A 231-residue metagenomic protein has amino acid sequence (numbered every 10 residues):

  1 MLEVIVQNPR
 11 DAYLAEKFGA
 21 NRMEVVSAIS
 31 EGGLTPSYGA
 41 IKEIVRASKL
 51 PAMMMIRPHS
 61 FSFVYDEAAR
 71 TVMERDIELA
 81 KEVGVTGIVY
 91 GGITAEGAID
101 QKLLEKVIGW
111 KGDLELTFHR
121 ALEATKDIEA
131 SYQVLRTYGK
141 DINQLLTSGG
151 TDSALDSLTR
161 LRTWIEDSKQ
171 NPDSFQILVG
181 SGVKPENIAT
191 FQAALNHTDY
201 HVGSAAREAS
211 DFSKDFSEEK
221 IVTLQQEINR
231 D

Functional and structural regions predicted by a protein language model:
L2-V6, M23-V25, A52-I56, I88-Y90 (+4 more regions): Hydrophobic faces of well-ordered beta-strands that scaffold small-molecule active sites in alpha/beta enzyme cores
N8-R10, I29, P58-S60, T94 (+4 more regions): Active-site-proximal loop/turn and secondary-structure-junction residues that shape catalytic pockets, frequently
P9-D11, A20-R22, L34, I41-K102: Active-site beta->alpha loop and helix N-cap motifs at the rims of alpha/beta catalytic domains
R10-L14, V64-D76, E123-G139, L161-W164 (+3 more regions): Catalytic cores of alpha/beta
A15, I44, A80, H119 (+3 more regions): Conserved, mostly hydrophobic/aromatic
R22-L34, L79, V83-E96, G139-A154 (+1 more regions): Glycine-rich phosphate-binding active-site loops on the catalytic face of alpha/beta enzymes
G33-S60, Q101-A121, L158-P185, K220-D231: Alpha-helix-loop-beta-strand connector modules within alpha/beta enzyme cores
K81-R136: Hydrophobic, well-structured mid-protein blocks that either form specific transmembrane helices
